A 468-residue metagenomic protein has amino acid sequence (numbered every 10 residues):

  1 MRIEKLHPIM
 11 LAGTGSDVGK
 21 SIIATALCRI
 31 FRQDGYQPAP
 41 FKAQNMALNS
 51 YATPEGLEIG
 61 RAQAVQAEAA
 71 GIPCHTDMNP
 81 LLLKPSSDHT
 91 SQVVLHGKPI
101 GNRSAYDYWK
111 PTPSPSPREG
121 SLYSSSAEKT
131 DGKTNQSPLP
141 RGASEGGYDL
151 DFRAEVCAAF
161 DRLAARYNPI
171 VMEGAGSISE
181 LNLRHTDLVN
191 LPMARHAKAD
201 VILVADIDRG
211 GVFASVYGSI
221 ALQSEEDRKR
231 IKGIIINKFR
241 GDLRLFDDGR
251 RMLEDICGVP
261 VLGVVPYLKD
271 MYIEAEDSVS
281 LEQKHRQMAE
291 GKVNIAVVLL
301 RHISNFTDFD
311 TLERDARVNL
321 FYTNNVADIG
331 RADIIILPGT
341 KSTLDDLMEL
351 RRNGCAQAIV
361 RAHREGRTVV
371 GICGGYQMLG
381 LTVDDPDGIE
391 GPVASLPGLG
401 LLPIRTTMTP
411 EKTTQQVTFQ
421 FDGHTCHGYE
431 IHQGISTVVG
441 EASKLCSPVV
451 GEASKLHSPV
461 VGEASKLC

Functional and structural regions predicted by a protein language model:
R2-S116, T130-P140, E145-R361, T368 (+5 more regions): Flexible phosphate-sensing "switch/lid" loops adjacent to ATP/NTP-binding sites across phosphate-transfer
T368-V370, G375-Q377: Metal-dependent active-site segment of extracytoplasmic phospho-/sulfohydrolases and closely related
G374, T382-S395, I404-T418: Conserved phosphate-handling catalytic cores of large alpha/beta enzymes
P448-V450: Periodic short-repeat tracts
E452-H457, K466: Intrinsically disordered, low-complexity repeat regions of secreted/extracellular protein precursors
